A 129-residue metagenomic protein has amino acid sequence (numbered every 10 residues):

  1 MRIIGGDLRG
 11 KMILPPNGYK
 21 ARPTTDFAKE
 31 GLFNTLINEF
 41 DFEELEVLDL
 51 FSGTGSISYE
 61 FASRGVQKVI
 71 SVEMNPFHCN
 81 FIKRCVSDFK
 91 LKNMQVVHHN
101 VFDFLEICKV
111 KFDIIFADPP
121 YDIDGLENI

Functional and structural regions predicted by a protein language model:
M1-I129: Class I S-adenosyl-L-methionine-dependent methyltransferase catalytic core
